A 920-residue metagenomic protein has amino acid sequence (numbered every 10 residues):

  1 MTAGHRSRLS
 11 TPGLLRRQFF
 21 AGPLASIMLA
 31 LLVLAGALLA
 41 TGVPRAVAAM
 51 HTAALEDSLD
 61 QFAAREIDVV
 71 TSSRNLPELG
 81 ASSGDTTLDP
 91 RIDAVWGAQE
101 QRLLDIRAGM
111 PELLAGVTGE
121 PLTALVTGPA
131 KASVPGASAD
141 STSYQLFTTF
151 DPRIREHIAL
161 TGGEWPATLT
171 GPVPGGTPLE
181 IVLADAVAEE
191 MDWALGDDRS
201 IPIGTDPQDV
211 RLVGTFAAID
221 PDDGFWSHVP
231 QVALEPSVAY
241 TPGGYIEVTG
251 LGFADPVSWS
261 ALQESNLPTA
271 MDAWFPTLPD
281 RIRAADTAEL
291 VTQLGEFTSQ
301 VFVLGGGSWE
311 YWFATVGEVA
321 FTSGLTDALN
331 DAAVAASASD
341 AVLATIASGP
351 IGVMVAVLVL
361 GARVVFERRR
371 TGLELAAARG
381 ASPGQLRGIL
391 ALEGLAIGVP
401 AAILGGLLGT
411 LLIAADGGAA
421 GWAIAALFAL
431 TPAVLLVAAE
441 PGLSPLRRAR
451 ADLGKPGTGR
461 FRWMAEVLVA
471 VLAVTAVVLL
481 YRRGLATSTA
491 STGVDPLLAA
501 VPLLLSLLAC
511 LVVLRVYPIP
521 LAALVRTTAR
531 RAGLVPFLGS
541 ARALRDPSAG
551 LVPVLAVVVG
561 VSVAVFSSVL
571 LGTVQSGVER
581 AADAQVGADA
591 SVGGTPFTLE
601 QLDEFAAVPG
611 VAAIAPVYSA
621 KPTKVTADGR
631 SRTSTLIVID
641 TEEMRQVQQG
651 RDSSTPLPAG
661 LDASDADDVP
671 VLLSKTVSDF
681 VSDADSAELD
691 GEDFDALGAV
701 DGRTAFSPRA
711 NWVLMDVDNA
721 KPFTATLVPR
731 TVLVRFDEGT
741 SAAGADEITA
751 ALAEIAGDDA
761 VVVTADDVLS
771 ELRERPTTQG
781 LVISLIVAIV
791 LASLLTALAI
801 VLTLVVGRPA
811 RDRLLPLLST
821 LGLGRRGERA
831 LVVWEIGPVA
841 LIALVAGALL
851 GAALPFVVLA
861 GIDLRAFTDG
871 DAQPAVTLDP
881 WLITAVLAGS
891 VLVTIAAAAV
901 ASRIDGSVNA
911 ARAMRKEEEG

Functional and structural regions predicted by a protein language model:
M1-A40, D452-V471, L514-V563, P809-D812 (+4 more regions): N-terminal Sec/SRP start-transfer signal
M1-M354, L485-A499, V512, A582-A590 (+4 more regions): Membrane transport/envelope proteins' first extracytoplasmic loop
Q18, G22, A356-A396, L798-G837: Interfacial "coupling" helices/loops that link adjacent transmembrane helices in transporter permeases
S348-V355, D416-L435, D495-L511: Alpha-helical transmembrane segments
G384, G388-A401, G405, F461 (+7 more regions): Alpha-helical transmembrane segments of multi-pass membrane proteins
I403-I424, L480-L497, A848-A888, A899-R912: Short helix-loop junctions at transmembrane helix boundaries
A425-S444, A509, W881-S902: Hydrophobic alpha-helical transmembrane segments of polytopic membrane proteins
L485-A663: Juxtamembrane segments of multi-pass membrane proteins
